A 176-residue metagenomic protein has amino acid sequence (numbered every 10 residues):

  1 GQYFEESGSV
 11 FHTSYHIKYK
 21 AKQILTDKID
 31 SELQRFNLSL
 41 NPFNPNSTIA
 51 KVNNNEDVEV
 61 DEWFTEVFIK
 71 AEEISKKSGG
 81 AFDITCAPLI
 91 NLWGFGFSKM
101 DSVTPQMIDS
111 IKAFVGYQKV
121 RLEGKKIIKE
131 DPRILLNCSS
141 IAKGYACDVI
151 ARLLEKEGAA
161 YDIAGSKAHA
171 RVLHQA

Functional and structural regions predicted by a protein language model:
G1-S139, R152-D162: A contiguous, well-ordered beta/alpha segment that forms the leading edge of an enzyme domain
K143: Short, conserved phosphate/pyrophosphate- and ester-handling motifs at nucleotide-, phospho-/glycolipid
G165: Short glycine/proline-centered loop/turn elements that form peptide/ligand docking sites
H169-A176: Hydrophobic/aromatic-rich core segments of domains that either
